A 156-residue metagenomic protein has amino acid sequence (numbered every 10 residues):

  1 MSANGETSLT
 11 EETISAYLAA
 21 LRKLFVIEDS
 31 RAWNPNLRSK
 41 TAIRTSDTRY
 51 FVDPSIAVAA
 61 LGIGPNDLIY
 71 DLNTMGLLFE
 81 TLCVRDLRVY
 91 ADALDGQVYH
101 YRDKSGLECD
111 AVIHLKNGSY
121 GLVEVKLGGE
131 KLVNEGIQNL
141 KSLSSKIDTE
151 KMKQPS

Functional and structural regions predicted by a protein language model:
M1-S119: Accessory nucleic acid-recognition modules appended to NTPase machines
L61-I63, E124, N134-E135: Short conserved micro-motifs at the rims of enzyme active sites and ligand-binding pockets
H114, G121-E130: Active-site ExK catalytic segment of metal-dependent nucleases
S119-G121, Q154: Structural motif
L127-S156: Catalytic cores of nucleic-acid endonucleases
